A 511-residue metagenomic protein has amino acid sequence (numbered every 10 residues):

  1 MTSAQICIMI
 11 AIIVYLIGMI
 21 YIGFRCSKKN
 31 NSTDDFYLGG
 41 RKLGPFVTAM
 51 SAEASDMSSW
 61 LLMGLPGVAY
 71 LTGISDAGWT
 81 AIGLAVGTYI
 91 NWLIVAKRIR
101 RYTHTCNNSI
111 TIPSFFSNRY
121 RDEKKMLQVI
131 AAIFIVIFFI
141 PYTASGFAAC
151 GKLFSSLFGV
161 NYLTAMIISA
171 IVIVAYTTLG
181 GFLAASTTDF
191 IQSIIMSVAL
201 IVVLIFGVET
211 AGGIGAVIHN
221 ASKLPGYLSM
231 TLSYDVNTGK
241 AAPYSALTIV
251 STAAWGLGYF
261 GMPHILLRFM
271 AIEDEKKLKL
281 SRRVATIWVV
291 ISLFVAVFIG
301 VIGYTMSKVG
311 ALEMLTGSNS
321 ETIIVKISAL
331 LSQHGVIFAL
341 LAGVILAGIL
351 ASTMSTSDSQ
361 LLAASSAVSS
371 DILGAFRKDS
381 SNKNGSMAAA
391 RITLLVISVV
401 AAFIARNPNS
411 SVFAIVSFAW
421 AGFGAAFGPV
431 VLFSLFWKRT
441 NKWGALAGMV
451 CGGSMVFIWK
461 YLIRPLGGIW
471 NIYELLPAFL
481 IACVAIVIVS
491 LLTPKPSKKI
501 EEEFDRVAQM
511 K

Functional and structural regions predicted by a protein language model:
M1-K511: Membrane-embedded helix-loop-helix hairpins and adjacent transmembrane boundary segments in multi-pass transporters
